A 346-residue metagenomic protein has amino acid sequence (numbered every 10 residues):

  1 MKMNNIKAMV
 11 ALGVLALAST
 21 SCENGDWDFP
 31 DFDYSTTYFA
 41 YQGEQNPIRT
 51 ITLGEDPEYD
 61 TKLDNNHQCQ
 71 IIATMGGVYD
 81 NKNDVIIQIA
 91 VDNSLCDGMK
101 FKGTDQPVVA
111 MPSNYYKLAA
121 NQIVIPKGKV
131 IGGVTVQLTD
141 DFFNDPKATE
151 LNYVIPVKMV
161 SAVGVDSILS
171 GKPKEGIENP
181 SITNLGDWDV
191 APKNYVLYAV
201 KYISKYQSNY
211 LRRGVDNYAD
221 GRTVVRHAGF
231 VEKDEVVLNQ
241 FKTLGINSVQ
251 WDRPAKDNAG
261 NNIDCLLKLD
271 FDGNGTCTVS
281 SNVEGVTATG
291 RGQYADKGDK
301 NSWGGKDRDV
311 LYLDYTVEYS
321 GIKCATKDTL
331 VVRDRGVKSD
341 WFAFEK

Functional and structural regions predicted by a protein language model:
M1-V10: Bacterial N-terminal signal peptides that target proteins for export
V10-A16: Hydrophobic helical h-region of N-terminal Sec-dependent signal peptides in bacterial secretory/periplasmic proteins
L17-S21: C-terminal motif of bacterial Sec signal peptides marking the signal peptidase cleavage site
E23-I123, G133, D140-K346: Intrinsically disordered, low-complexity regulatory regions in eukaryotic proteins
